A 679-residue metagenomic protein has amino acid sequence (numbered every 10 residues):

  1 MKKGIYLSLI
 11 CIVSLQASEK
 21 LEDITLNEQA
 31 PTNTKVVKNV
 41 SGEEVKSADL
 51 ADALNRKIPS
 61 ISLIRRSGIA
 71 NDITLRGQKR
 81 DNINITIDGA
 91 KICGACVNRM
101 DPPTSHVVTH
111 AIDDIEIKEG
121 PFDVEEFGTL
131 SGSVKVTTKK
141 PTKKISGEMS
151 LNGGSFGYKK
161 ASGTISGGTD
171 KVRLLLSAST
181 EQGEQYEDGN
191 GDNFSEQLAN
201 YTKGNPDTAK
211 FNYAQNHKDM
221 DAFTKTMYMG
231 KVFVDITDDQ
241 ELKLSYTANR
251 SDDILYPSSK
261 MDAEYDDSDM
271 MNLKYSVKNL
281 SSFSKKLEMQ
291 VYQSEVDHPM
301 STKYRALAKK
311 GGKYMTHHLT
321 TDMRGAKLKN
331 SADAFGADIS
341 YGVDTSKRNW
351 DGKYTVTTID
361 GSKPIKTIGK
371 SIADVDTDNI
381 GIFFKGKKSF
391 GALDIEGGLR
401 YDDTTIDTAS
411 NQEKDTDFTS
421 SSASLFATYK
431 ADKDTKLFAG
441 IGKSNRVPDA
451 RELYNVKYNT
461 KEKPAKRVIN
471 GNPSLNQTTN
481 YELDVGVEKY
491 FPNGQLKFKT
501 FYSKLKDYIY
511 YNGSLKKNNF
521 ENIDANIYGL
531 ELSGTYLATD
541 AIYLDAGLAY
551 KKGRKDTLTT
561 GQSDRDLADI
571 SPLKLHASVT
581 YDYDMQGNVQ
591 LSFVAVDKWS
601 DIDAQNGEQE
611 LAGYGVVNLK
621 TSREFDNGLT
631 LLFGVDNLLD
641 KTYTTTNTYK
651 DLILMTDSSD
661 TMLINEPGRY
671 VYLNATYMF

Functional and structural regions predicted by a protein language model:
L21-L50, D72, R80-I83, I115: N-terminal periplasmic "start-of-domain" segments of outer-membrane beta-barrel proteins
S62-L63, K91-E119: Short acidic/polar hinge/loop motifs at secondary-structure boundaries that mediate gating or recognition
H106-E148, M678: A beta-strand signature from Gram-negative outer-membrane beta-barrel systems, especially the internal plug domain
S155-Q182, N193-D252, D267-L273, V277-K278 (+1 more regions): Transmembrane beta-barrel wall of Gram-negative outer-membrane proteins
K225, D239-K286, E295-T321: Flexible loop and strand-edge segments within Gram-negative outer membrane beta-barrel domains
R250-D252, S294-P299, V356, S362 (+7 more regions): Surface-exposed extracellular loop regions of Gram-negative outer-membrane beta-barrel proteins, predominantly
M261-S282, L319-T321, S371-T377, D415-T416 (+12 more regions): Outer-membrane beta-barrel signature, preferentially recognizing the C-terminal barrel domain of Gram-negative
K388-I395, T404, Q495, T500-L505 (+2 more regions): Gram-negative outer-membrane beta-barrel transporters
